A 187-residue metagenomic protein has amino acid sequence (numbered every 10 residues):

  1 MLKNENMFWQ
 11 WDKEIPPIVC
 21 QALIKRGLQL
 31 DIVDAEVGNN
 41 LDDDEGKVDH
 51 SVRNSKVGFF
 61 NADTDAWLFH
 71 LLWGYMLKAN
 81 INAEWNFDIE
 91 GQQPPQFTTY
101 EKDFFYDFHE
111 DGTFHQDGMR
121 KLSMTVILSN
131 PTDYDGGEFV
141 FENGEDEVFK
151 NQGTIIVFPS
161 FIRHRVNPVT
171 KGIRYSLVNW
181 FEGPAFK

Functional and structural regions predicted by a protein language model:
M1-I155, F161-K187: Fe(II)/2-oxoglutarate oxygenase catalytic core
